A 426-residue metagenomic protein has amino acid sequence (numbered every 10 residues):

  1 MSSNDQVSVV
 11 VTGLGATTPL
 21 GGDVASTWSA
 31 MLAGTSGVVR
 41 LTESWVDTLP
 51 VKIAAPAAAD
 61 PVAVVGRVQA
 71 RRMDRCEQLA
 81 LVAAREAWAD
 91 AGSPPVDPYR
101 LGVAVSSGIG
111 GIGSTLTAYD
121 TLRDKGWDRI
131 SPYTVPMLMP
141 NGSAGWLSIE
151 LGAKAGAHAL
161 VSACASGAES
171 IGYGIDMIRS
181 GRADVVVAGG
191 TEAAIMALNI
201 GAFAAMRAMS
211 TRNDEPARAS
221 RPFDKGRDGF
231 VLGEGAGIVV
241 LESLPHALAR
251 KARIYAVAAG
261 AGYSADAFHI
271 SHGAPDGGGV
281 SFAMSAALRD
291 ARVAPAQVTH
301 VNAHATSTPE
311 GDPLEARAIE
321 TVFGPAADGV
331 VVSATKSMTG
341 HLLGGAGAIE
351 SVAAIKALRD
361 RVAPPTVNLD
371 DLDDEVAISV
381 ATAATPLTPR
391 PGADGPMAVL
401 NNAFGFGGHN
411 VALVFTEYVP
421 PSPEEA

Functional and structural regions predicted by a protein language model:
M1-Q69, P245-V257, V352-T366, V411-A426: ACP-dependent fatty acid/polyketide chain-elongation machinery
M1-V11, V96-P98, A291-Q297, D328 (+1 more regions): Flexible, low-complexity linker/loop segments at domain and module junctions
S8-T12, V39-R40, D214-A291, Q297-H300 (+1 more regions): Condensing-enzyme catalytic core mediating Claisen C-C bond formation in acyl metabolism
V11, L32-S162, T191-I200, P295-G311: Conserved beta-ketoacyl condensing-enzyme motif
A16-G21, G66-R85, I130-M139, A157-G172 (+4 more regions): Active-site pocket-shaping loop/turn-to-helix segments
A80-G92, P140-A153, A157-E192, F230-A252 (+2 more regions): Active-site-proximal alpha-helical scaffold in enzymes
K125-S131, G172, D176, A193-A249 (+3 more regions): Glycine-/small-residue-rich "gating" segment that lines the acyl/pantetheine channel and substrate pocket
R182-D228, A261-P275, A303-P313, G329-S379: Acyl-CoA/ACP chain-elongation machinery
